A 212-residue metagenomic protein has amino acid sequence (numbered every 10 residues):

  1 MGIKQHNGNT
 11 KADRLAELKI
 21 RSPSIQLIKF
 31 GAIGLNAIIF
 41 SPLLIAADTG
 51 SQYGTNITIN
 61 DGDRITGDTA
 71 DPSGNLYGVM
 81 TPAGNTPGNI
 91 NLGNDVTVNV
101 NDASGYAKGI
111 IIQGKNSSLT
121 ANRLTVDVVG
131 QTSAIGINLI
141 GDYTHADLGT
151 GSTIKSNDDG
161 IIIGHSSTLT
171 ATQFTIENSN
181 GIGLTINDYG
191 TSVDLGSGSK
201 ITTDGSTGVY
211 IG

Functional and structural regions predicted by a protein language model:
M1-P42: Bacterial Sec-dependent N-terminal signal peptides
L43, I57-N75, G88-Y106, N116-A134 (+3 more regions): Beta-strand-rich solenoid/repeat architectures in extracellular/passenger domains of polysaccharide-targeting enzymes
L44-D48: Boundary at the C-terminal end of the N-terminal hydrophobic targeting segment
Q52-G54: Solvent-exposed adhesion/ligand-recognition segments of exported proteins
